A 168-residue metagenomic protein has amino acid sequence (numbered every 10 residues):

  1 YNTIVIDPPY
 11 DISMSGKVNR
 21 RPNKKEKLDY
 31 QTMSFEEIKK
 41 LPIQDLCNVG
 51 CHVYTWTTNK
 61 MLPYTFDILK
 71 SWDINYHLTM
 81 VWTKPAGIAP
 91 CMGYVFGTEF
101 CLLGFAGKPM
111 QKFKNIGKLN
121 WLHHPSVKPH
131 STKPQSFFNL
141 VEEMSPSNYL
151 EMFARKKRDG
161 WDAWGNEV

Functional and structural regions predicted by a protein language model:
Y1-V168: Class I S-adenosyl-L-methionine-dependent methyltransferase catalytic core
